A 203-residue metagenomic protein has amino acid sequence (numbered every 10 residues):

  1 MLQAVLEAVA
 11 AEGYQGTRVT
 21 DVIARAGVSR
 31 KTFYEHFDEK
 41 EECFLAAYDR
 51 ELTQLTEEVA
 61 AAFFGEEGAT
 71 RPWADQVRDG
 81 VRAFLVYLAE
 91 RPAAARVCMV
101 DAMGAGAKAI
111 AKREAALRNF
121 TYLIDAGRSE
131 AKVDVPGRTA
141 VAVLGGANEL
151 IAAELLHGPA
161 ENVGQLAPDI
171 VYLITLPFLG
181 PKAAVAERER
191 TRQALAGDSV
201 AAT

Functional and structural regions predicted by a protein language model:
M1-V9, F84: Short hydrophobic clusters on alpha-helical segments that form packing/core surfaces in small helical domains
A8-E42: Helix-turn-helix
Y14, L52-L55, A74, A94-C98 (+1 more regions): Short, structured motif recognition centered on aromatic/hydrophobic residues
T17, F37, E42-Q54, E58 (+3 more regions): Alpha-helical DNA-contacting segments of helix-turn-helix folds
A46, A60-A93: Hydrophobic alpha-helical connector segments
V59-E67, C98-A102, E154-G158: Secondary-structure edge/capping motif, primarily at the C-terminal ends of alpha-helices and the immediately following
V86, E90, Y122, A126 (+1 more regions): C-terminal peripheral helix-coil segments that are non-catalytic and often amphipathic
G106-E130, D134-E149, G164-Y172: Amphipathic alpha-helical packing segments from all-alpha helical-bundle domains
